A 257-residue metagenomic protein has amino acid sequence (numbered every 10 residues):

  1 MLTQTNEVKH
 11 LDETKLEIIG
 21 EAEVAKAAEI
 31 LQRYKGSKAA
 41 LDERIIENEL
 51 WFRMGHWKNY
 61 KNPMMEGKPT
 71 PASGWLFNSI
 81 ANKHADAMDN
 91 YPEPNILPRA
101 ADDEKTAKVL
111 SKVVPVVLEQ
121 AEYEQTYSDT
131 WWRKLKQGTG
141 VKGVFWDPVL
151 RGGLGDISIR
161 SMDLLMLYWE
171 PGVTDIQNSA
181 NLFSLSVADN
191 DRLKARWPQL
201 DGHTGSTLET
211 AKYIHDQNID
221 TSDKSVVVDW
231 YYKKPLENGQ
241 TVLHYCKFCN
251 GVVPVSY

Functional and structural regions predicted by a protein language model:
M1-Y257: Extended, helix-rich architectural segments
